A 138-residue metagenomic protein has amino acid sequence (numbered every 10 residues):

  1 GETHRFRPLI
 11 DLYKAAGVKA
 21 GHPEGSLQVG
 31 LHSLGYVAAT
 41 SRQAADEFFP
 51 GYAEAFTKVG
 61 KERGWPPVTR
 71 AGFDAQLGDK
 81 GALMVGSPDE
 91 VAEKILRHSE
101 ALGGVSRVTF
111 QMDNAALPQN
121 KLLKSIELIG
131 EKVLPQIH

Functional and structural regions predicted by a protein language model:
G1-H138: Active-site-adjacent structural elements that line small-molecule/cofactor binding pockets in enzymes
